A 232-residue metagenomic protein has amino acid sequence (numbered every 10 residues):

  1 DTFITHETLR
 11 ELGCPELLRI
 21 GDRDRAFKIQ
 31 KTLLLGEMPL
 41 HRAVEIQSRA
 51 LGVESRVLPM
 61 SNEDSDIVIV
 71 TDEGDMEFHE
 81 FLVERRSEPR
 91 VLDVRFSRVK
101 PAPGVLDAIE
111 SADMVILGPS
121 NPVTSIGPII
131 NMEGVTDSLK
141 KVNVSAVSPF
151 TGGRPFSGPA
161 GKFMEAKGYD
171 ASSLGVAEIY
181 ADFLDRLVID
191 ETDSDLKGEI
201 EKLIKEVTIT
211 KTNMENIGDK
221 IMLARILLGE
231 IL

Functional and structural regions predicted by a protein language model:
D1-R98: Electropositive, gly/pro-rich neighborhoods at or near active sites that engage anionic ligands
D1-T2, G36-V44, R98, A102 (+8 more regions): Generic structural signal for well-ordered, non-membrane alpha-helical segments in soluble metabolic enzymes
T71-D137: Internal active-site segments that recognize and position negatively charged phosphoryl groups and nucleotide moieties
A112-D113, K141-V142, L184, I204: Short, well-ordered alpha-helix to beta-strand connector turns
I116-G118, S145, V188: Structural motif
S120-T124, G152, D193: Short glycine-rich anion-binding loops that position phosphate/pyrophosphate groups of nucleotides and phosphorylated
G127-K167: Redox- and metal-dependent alpha/beta enzyme cores, enriched for Fe-S-associated oxidoreductases and cofactor-handling
S157-L232: C-terminal functional extensions of proteins
